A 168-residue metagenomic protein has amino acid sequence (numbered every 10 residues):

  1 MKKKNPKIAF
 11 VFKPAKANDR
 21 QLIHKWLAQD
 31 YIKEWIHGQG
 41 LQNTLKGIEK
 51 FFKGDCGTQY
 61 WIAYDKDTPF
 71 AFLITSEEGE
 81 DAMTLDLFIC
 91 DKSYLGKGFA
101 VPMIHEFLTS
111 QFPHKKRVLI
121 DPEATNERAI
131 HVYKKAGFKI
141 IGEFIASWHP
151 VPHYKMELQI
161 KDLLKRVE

Functional and structural regions predicted by a protein language model:
M1-A17, D162-E168: Conserved N-terminal entry element of GNAT/NAT acetyltransferase domains
A17-H24, A28, L45, E49: An amphipathic alpha-helix signature
Y31-K50: Conserved GNAT-fold acetyl-CoA-binding loop/helix
K46-Y94, S110: Acetyl-CoA-dependent GNAT
T58, V151-K155: Short hydrophobic/aromatic beta-strand or adjacent loop that forms the aromatic wall/cage of a ligand/substrate-binding
G96-S110, H131-K135: Conserved acetyl-CoA-binding loop-helix of GNAT-fold acetyltransferases
L119-I130, A146-V151: Conserved beta-strand-loop-alpha-helix junction that forms the acyl-donor binding cleft
K134-E143: Conserved acetyl-CoA-binding loop of GNAT-fold acetyltransferases
